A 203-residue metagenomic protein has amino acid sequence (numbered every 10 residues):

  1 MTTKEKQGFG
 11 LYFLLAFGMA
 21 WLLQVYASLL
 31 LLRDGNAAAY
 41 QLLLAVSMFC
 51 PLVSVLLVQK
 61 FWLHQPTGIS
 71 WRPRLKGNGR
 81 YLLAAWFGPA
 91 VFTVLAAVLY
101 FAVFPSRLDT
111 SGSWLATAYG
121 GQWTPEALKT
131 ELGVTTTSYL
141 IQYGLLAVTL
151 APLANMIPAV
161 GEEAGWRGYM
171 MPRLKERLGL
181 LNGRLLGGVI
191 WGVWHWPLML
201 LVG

Functional and structural regions predicted by a protein language model:
T2, K6-A159, G187, L200: Specific transmembrane helices
G144-G203: Transmembrane helix-loop-helix hairpins at the membrane interface of multi-pass integral membrane proteins
